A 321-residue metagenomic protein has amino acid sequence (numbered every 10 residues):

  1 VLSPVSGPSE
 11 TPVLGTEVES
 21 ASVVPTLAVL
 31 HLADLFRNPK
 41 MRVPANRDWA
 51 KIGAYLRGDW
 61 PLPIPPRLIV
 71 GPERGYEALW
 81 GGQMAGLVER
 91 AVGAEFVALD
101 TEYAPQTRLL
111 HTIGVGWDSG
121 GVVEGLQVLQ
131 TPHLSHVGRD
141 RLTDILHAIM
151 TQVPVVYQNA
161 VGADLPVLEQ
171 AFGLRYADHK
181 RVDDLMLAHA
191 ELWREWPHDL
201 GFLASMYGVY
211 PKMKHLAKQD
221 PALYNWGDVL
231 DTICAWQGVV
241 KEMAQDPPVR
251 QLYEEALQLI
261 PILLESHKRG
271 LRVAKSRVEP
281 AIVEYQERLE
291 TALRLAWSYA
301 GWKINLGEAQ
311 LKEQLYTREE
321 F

Functional and structural regions predicted by a protein language model:
V1, A98, V153-D164: Acidic beta-strand-to-loop metal/phosphate-binding motif
V1-P66: Glycine/proline-rich loop-helix segments at beta-alpha junctions forming the active-site rim of enzyme cores
T26-V29, F96, V123-V128, V155 (+1 more regions): Conserved beta-strand scaffold positions in the cores of enzyme catalytic domains, especially in NTP/NDP-utilizing
L30, L99, Q158, D183 (+1 more regions): Active-site flanking residues adjacent to catalytic metal/cofactor-binding acidic residues
A33-N38, Q127-D140, K180-N225, L230: Short alpha-helix plus adjacent loop in nuclease-associated cores
K51-T131, D220, N225-F321: Conserved "right-hand" nucleotidyltransferase catalytic core of DNA-directed polymerases
Q106, I113, V161-R175, M186 (+2 more regions): Short active-site loop/helix that positions an aromatic residue
G120-V156: Nucleic-acid-processing active sites and adjacent nucleic-acid-binding tracks, predominantly divalent metal-dependent
